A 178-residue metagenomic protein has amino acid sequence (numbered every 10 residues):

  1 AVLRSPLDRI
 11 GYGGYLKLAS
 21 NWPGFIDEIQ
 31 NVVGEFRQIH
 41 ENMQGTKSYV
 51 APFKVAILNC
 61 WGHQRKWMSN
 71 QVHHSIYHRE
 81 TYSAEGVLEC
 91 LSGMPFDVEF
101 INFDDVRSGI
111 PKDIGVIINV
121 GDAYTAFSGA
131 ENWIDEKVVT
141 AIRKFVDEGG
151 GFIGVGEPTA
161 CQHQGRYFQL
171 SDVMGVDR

Functional and structural regions predicted by a protein language model:
A1-E80: Hydrophobic targeting/anchoring helices
S5-R9, A51-F53, M94-E99, K112-V116 (+1 more regions): Loop/turn elements at helix/coil->beta-strand transitions in domains of secreted/extracellular proteins
Y12-Y15, F100, N119: Conserved beta-strand positions
L16-L18, W61-Q64, A123-T125, P158-Q162: Solvent-exposed loop/turn segments at secondary-structure junctions within structured extracellular/periplasmic domains
K17-W22, D104-G109, E131-N132, A160-Q162: Acidic-and-aromatic substrate-binding clefts and catalytic sites of carbohydrate-active enzymes
L88-I110: A short, well-structured beta->alpha microelement
G109-E131: Short, well-ordered secondary-structure micro-motifs within conserved domains or adaptor modules
G129-R178: A glycine-rich, often tryptophan-bearing local segment used as a flexible ligand/cofactor-contacting loop or short
